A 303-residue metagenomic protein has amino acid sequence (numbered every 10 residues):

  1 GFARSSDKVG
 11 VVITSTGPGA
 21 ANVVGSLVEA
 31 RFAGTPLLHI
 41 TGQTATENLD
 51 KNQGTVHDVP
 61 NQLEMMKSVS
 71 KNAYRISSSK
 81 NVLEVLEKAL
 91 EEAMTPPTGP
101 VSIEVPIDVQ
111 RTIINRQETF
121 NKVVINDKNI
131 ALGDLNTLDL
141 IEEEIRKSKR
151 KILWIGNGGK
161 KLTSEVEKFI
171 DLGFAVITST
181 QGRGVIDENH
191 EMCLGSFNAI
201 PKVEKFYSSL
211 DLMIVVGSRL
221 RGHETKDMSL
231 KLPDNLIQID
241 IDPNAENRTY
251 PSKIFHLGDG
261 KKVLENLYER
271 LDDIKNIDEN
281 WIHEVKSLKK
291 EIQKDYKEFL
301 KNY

Functional and structural regions predicted by a protein language model:
G1-R4, I155-I237: Glycine-rich, anion-gripping cofactor-binding loops and their flanking helix/strand elements in enzyme active sites
R4-T14, A20-T41, K67-F120, E144 (+4 more regions): Structural signature of the thiamine diphosphate
S15-A20, T41-N48, G158, T180-V185 (+2 more regions): Acidic, glycine-rich active-site loops and adjacent beta-strand->loop/helix elements that engage anionic groups
Q43-S68, E188-M192, P251: Active-site-proximal loop->helix
T46, M65-V69, I113-N126, D187 (+1 more regions): Gly-rich Lys/Arg/Thr-decorated short loops/hinges at beta-loop-alpha junctions or inter-strand turns that position
T55-E64, K231-I241: Flexible glycine/proline-rich, aromatic-decorated loop/lid segments
K80, R116, L232-Y303: Phosphate/pyrophosphate-binding active-site segments
G133-E144, N302-Y303: A short, well-structured juxtamembrane/interface segment
